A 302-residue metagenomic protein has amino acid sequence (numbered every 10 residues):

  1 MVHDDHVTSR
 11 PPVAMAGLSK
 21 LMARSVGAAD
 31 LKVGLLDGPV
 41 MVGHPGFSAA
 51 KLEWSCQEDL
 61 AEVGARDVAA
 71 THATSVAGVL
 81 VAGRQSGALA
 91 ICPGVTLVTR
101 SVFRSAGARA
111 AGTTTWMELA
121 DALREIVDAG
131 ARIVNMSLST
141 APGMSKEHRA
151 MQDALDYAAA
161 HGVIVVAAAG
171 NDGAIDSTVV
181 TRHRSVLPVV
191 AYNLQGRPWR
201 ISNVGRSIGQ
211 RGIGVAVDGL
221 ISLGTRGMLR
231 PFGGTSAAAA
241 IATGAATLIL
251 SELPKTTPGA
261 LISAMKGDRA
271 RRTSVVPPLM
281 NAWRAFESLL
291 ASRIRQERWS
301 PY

Functional and structural regions predicted by a protein language model:
M1-K32, V40, H44-A50, L279-W283 (+2 more regions): Protease zymogen maturation seam
L18, A73, A77-L80, A120-L123 (+5 more regions): Extracytoplasmic/secreted envelope proteins and their assembly/folding machinery, especially bacterial periplasmic
K20-W54, V63-T115, R182-S185, R197 (+2 more regions): Subtilisin-like serine protease catalytic core
K32-L36, L97-S101, R132-S137, I164-A168 (+2 more regions): Structural recognition of the beta-strand scaffold that forms the well-ordered cores of secreted hydrolase catalytic
D37-P39, V163, T178-S251, K255: Extracellular S/T/G-rich loop segment that most often corresponds to the catalytic His/Ser-adjacent loop
V81-Q85, R124-A131, D156-H161, T181 (+5 more regions): Sec-exported extracytoplasmic/periplasmic mature domains
F103-H183, G227-G233, A237-A239, R284: Substrate-binding/access-modulating region of protease and related hydrolase catalytic domains
V127, A131-M136, S185-V186, S251-Y302: C-terminal subdomain of the subtilisin-like protease fold in secreted/lumenal serine endopeptidases
